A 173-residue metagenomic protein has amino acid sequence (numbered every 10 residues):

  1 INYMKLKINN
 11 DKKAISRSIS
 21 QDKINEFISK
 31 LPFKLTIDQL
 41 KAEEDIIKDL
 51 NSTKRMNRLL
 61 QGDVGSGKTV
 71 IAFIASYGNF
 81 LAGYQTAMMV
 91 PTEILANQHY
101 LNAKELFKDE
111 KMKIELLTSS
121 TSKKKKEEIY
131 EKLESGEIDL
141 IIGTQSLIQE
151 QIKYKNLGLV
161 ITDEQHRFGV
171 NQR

Functional and structural regions predicted by a protein language model:
I1-S66, V70-A87: Pre-Walker A segment
A72, H99-Y100, Q149-K155, Q165-R173: Conserved ATPase-coupling elements of RecA-like P-loop NTPase cores
G78-L106: Conserved Walker A/P-loop ATP-binding site and its immediately adjacent core in helicase/helicase-like ATPase domains
G83-Y84, K111, G136: Glycine-centered short loops/turns at secondary-structure junctions
L95-K132: Conserved helix-turn-beta segment of the N-terminal RecA-like "Helicase ATP-binding" lobe in SF1/SF2 helicases
S120-I141, I148-L157: Conserved motor-coupling elements within RecA-like helicase/translocase cores
T144-Q145, D163-E164: Walker B catalytic acidic pair
